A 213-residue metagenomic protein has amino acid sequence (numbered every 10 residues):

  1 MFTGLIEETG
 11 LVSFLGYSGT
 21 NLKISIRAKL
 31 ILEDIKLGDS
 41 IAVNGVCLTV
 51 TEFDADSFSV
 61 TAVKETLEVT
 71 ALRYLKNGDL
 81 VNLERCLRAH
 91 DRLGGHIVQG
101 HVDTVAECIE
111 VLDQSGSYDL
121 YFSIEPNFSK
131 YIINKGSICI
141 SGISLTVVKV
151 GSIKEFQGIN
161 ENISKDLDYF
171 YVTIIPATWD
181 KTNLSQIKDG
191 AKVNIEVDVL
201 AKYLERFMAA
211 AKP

Functional and structural regions predicted by a protein language model:
M1-P213: Conserved loop->alpha-helix
